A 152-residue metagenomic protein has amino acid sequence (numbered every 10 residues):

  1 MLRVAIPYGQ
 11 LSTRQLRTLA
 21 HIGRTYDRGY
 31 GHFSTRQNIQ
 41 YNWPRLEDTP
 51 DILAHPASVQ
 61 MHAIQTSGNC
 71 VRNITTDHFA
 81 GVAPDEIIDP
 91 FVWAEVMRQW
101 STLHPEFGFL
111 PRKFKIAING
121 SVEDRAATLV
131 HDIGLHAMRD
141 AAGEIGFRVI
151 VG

Functional and structural regions predicted by a protein language model:
L2-G143: Small-residue-enriched alpha-helical segments and adjacent helix-cap loops that form tight helix-helix packing
G146-G152: A structural signal for small-residue-enriched, beta-sheet-centric alpha/beta enzyme cores and oligomeric scaffold folds
